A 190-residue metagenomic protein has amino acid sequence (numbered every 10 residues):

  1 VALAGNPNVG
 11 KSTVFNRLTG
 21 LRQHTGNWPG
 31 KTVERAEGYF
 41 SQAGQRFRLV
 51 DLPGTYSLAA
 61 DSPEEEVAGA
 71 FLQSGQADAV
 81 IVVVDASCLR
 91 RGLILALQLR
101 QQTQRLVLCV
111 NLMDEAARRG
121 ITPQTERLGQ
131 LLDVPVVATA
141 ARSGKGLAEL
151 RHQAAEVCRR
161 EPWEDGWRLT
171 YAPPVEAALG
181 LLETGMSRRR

Functional and structural regions predicted by a protein language model:
V1-A60, S74-G75: Conserved G1/Walker A P-loop phosphate-binding module
N16, G129, A155, E183-S187: Residue-level preference for well-ordered alpha-helical positions
P29-V33, R48, A60, E64-V67 (+6 more regions): Helical mechanochemical/support elements of P-loop NTPase systems and associated helical scaffolds
G30, G54-T55, A86-R90, L112-A117 (+1 more regions): Conserved nucleotide-binding/hydrolysis micro-motifs of P-loop NTPases
G38-G44, V67-V136: Conserved C-terminal guanine-recognition region of P-loop GTPase G domains, centered on the G4
D114-W167: Canonical P-loop GTPase G-domain recognition
T170-R190: Extracytoplasmic
